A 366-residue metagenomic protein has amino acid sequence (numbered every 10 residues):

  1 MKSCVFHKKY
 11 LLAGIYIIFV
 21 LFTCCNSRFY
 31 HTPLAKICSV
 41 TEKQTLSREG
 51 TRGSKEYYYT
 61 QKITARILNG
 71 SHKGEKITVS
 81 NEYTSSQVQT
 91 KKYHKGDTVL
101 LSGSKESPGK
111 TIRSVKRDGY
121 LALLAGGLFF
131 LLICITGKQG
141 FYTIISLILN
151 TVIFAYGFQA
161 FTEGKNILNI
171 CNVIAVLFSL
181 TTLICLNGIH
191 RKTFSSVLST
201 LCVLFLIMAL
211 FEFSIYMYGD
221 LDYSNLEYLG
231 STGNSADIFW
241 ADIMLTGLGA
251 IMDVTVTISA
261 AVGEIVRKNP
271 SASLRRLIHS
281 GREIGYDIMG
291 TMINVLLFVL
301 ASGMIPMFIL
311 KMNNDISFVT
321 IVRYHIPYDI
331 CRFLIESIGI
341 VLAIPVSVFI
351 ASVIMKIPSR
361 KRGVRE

Functional and structural regions predicted by a protein language model:
M1-L34: Hydrophobic secretory-pathway targeting helix
L34-Y93: Membrane-cytosol interface segments
T84-G119: Extended, hydrophilic extramembrane loops/domains of integral membrane proteins
V99-L101, R113, A122, V256-V322: Helix-loop-helix junctions within the multi-pass membrane cores of secondary transporters/permeases
L101-R113, G127-Q139, G157-K165, E264: Short juxtamembrane and helix-loop transition motifs at transmembrane-helix boundaries in membrane proteins
F129-F130, K138-L229, G233-T246, A250: Transmembrane alpha-helical segments that form the functional core of multipass membrane systems
N150, I170, C202-I207, W240 (+5 more regions): Hydrophobic alpha-helical transmembrane segments of multipass membrane transporters and ion channels, focusing on
E283, D287-G290, V299-E366: Hydrophobic alpha-helical transmembrane segments of membrane transport and translocation systems, primarily multi-pass
